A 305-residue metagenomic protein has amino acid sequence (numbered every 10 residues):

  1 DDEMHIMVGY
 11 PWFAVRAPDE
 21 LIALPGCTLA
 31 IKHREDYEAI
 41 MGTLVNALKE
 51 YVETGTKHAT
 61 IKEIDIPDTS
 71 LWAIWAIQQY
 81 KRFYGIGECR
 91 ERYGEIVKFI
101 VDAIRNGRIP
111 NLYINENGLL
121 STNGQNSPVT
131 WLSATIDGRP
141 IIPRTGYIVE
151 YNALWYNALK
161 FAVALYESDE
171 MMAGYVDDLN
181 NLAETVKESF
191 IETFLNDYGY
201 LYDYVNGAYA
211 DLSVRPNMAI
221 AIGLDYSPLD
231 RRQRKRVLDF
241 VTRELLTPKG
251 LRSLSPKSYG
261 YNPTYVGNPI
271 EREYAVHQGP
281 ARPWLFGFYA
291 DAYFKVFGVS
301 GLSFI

Functional and structural regions predicted by a protein language model:
D1-A14, E38-H58, I109-G146, T185-W284: Extended glycan-interaction surfaces of carbohydrate-active proteins
D1-W12, G87-E88, K98-N106, Y166-S168 (+1 more regions): Acidic/polar, glycine-enriched structural segments that form the non-catalytic walls/loops of the carbohydrate-binding
A14-E20, L24-V129, I148-N152, Y156 (+1 more regions): Aromatic-rich carbohydrate-recognition surfaces in CAZymes
G26, A76-Q79, G107, F161 (+3 more regions): Amphipathic, soluble alpha-helical interaction motifs
Y37, V176, A183, R234 (+1 more regions): Solenoid-repeat scaffolds in large eukaryotic assemblies
V97-I100, L179-F194, I305: Short amphipathic alpha-helical coiled-coil/interface segments
E150-S189: Active-site neighborhood of glycoside hydrolase catalytic domains
F161-E167, A221, D225-P228, F288-F297: Extended, well-ordered alpha-helical segments in internal regulatory regions
